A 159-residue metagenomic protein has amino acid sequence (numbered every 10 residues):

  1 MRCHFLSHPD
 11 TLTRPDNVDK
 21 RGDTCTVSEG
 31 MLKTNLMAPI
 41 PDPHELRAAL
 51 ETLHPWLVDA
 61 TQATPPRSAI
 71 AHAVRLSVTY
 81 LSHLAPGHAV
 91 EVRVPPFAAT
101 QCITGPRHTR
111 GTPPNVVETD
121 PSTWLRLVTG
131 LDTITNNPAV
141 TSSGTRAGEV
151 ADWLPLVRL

Functional and structural regions predicted by a protein language model:
D19, V27-P96, T100, R158-L159: Acidic, aliphatic-rich amphipathic alpha-helical segments
V27-P55, P114-L159: C-terminal interaction segments
P96-F97, C102-T123: Active-site-adjacent structural patch at catalytic or cofactor/ligand-binding sites
